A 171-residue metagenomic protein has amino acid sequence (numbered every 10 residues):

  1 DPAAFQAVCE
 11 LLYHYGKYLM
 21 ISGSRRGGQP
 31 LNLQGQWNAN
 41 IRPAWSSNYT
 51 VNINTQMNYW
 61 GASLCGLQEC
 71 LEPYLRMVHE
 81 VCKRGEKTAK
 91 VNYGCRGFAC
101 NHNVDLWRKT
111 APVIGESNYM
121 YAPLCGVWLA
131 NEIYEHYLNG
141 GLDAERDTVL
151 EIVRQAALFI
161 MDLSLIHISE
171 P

Functional and structural regions predicted by a protein language model:
D1-Y49, L67-T88: Acidic/polar, glycine-enriched structural segments that form the non-catalytic walls/loops of the carbohydrate-binding
A44-L163: Aromatic-rich carbohydrate-recognition surfaces in CAZymes
L163-P171: Residue-level detector of conserved catalytic or cofactor/ligand-binding positions in enzyme active sites
